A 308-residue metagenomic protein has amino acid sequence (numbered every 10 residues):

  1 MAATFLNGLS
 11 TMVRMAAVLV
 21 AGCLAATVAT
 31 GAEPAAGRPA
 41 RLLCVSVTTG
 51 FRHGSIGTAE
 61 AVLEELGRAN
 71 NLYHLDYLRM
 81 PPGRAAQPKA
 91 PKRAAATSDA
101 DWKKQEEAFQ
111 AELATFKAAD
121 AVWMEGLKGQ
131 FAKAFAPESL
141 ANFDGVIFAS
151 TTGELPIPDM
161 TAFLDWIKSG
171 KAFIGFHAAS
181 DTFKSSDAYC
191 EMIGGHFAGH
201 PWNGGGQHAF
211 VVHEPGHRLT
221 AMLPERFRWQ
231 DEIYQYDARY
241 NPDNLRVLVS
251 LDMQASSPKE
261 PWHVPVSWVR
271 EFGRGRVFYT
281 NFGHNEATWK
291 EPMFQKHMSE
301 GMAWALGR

Functional and structural regions predicted by a protein language model:
M1-M12: N-terminal secretory signal peptides that target proteins for export/translocation
M12-T27: Bacterial N-terminal signal peptides
E33-A40, S46, G54-G57, A61-N70 (+6 more regions): Extracellular ligand-binding/catalytic regions of CAZymes and related secreted enzymes and adhesion modules
R41-V45, L75-Y77, D144-A149, I167 (+3 more regions): Structural recognition of the beta-strand scaffold that forms the well-ordered cores of secreted hydrolase catalytic
T48-F51, P81-R84, T151-L155, F173 (+3 more regions): Solvent-exposed loop/turn segments at secondary-structure junctions within structured extracellular/periplasmic domains
A96, A100-P137: Glycine-rich, highly charged phosphate/nucleotide-binding loops
Q110, Q130-F131, G195, N203-G273: Catalytic beta-strand/loop cores that center a nucleophilic Ser/Cys/Thr and support acyl-enzyme chemistry
S139, F148, T152-M222: A glycine-rich, often tryptophan-bearing local segment used as a flexible ligand/cofactor-contacting loop or short
